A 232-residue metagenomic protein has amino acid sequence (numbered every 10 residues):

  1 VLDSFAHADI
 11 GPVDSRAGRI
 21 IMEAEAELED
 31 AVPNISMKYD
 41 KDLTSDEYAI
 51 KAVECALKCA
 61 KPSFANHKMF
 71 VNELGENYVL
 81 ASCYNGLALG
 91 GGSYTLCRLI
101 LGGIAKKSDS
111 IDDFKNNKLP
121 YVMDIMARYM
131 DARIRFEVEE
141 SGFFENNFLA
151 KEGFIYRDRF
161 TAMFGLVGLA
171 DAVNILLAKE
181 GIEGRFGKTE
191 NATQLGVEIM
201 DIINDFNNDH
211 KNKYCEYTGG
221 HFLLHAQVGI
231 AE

Functional and structural regions predicted by a protein language model:
V1-D158, K179, R185-T193, V197-E232: Conserved catalytic cores of very large enzyme subunits
A162-I175, D201: Contiguous, well-ordered alpha-helical segments that form the cores/surfaces of helical PPI scaffolds
